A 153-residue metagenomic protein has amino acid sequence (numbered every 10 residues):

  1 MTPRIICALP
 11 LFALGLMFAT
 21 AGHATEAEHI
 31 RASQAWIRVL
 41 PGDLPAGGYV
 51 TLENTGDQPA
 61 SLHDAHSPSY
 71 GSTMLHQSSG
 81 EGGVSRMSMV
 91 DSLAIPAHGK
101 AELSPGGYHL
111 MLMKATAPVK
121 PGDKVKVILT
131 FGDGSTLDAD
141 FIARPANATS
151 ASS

Functional and structural regions predicted by a protein language model:
M1-C7: Positively charged n-region of N-terminal signal peptides that target proteins for export
A8-M17: Bacterial N-terminal signal peptides
A19-G22: N-terminal signal peptide c-region/cleavage motif recognized by signal peptidases
T25-S153: Compact, glycine-rich, soluble single-domain proteins
